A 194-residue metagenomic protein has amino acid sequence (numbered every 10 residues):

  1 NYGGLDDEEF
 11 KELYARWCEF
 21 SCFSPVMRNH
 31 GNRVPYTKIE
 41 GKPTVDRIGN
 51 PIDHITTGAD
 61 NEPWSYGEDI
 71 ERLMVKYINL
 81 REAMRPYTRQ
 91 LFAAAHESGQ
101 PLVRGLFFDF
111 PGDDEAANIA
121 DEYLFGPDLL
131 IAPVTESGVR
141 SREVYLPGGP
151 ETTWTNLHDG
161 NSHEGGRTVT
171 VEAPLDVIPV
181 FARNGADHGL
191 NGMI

Functional and structural regions predicted by a protein language model:
N1-M193: Catalytic-domain carbohydrate-binding cleft regions of carbohydrate-active enzymes
